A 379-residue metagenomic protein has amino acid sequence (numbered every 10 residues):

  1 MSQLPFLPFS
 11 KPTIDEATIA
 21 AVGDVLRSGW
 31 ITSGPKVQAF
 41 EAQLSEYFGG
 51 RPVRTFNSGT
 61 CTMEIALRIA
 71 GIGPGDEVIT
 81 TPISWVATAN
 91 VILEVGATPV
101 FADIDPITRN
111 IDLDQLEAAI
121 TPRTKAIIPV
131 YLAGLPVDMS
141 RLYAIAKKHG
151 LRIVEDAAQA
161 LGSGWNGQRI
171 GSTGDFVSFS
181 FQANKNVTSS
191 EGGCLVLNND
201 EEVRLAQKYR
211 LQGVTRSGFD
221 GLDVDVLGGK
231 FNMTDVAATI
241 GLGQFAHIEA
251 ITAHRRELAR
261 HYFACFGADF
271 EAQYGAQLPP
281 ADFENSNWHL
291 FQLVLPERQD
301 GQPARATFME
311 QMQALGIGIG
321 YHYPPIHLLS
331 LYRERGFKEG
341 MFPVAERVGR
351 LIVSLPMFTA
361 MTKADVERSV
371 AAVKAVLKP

Functional and structural regions predicted by a protein language model:
M1-I31, P35, P356: N-terminal "arm"/small-domain region of PLP-dependent enzymes with the aminotransferase-like
I14, T32, S84, I107-T108 (+4 more regions): Glycine-/small-residue-rich active-site loops that bind phosphorylated ligands and cofactors
W30-E77, V91-V95, F101-D103, Q168: Phosphate-binding glycine-rich loop
Q38-A42, G50-R51, D114, A126-V130 (+4 more regions): PLP-dependent aminotransferase class I/II
R54, I79, V100, I153-V154 (+3 more regions): Structural detector of well-ordered beta-strand residues that form the stable sheet scaffold of enzyme domains
R68-A157, G164: PLP-dependent aminotransferase-like
E155-S189, G218-D225: Conserved active-site segment immediately N-terminal to the catalytic lysine that forms the internal aldimine
S172-V214, D235-A238: Active-site PLP attachment segment
